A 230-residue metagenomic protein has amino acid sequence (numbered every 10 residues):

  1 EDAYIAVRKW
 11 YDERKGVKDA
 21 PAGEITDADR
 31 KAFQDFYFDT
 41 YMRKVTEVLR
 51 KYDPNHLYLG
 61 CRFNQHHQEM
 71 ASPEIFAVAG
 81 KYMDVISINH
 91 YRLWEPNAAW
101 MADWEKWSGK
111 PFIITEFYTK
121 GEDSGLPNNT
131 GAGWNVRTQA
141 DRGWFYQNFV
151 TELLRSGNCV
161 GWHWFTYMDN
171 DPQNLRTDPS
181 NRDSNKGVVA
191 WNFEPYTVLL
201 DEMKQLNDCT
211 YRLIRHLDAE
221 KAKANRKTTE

Functional and structural regions predicted by a protein language model:
E1-D19, P172-V189: Aromatic- and acidic-residue-enriched segments that line the glycan-binding/catalytic groove of carbohydrate-active
V17-R30: Short glycine/proline-rich turn/loop motifs
G23, A32-E47, K51-G131, T151: Glycoside hydrolase catalytic-domain groove-lining segments
N89, W162-F165: Conserved residues at the C-terminal ends of beta-strands
D123-G133, N174-D183: Histidine/acidic-residue-rich catalytic or RNA/ligand-binding cores of hydrolases and nuclease-related proteins
A132-E152: Surface-exposed substrate-engagement region within the catalytic domains of secreted or surface-exposed extracellular
F165-E230: Aromatic-rich peripheral "rim/lid" segments of glycoside hydrolase catalytic domains that contact and position glycan
